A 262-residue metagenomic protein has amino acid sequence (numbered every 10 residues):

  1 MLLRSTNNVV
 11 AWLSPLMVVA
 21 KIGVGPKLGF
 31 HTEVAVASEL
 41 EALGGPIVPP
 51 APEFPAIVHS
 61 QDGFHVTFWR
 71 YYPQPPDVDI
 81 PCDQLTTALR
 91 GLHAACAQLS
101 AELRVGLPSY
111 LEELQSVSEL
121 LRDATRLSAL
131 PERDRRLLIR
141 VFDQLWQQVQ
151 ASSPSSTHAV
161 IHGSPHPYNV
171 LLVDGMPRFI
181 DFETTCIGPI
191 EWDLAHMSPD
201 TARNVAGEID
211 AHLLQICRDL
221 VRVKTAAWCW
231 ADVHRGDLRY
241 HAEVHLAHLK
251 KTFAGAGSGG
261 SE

Functional and structural regions predicted by a protein language model:
M1-W12: ATP-binding glycine-rich phosphate-binding loop
N7-V9, S152-H158: A short helix-loop-beta-strand connector motif used in the catalytic cores of GNAT acetyltransferases and, in some
V19-G63, T67-A94: A conserved alpha-helical element in kinase catalytic cores
H65, H158-A159: Residues on conserved beta-strands of the protein kinase catalytic domain
P76-R136, S156-H158, E262: A cross-family kinase active-site recognition segment
E119, A124-L127, R133, W228-E262: ATP/Mg2+ or Mg2+-diphosphate-binding catalytic cores that bind nucleotide phosphates or diphosphates via glycine-rich
A159-V160, L172-R218: Active-site Asp-x-Gly
V160-H162, P167: Catalytic-loop of the protein kinase fold
